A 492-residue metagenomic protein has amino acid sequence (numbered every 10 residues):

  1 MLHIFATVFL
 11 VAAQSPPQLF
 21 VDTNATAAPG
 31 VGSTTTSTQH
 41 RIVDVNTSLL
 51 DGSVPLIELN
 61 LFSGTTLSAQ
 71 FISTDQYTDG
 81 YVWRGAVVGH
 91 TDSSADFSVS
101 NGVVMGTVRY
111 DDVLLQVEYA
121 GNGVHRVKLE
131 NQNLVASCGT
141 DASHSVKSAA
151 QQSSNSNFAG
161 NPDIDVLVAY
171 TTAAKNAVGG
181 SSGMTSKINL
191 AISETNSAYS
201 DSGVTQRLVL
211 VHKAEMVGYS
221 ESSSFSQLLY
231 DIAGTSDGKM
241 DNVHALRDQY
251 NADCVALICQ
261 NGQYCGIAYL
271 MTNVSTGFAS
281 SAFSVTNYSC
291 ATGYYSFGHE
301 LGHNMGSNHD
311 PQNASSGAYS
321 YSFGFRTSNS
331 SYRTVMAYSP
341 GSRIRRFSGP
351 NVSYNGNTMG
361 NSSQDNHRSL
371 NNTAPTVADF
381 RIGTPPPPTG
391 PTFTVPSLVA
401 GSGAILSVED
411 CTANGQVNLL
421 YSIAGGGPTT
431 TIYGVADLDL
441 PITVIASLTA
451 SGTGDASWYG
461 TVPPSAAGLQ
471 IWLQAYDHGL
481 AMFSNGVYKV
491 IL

Functional and structural regions predicted by a protein language model:
M1-V8: Sec-dependent signal peptide recognition, specifically the positively charged N-region followed immediately by
A13-Q116: N-terminal prosegments of processed precursors
S15-G32, H125-T276: Fold-level signature of zinc-dependent metallopeptidase catalytic domains
G85, T195, G302, M336 (+2 more regions): Residue-level detector of buried hydrophobic side-chain packing in well-ordered secondary-structure elements
A173, N261-Q263, S307-Q312, P340-I344 (+3 more regions): Acidic glycine-/aspartate-rich tracts in secreted/extracellular proteins
H212-D231, F278-V352: The catalytic-center signature of Zn2+-dependent metalloproteases
P350-T392, F483, V487-L492: A recurrent domain-boundary module in secreted/ectodomain proteins
P387-L492: Residue-level hotspots within well-ordered secondary structure
